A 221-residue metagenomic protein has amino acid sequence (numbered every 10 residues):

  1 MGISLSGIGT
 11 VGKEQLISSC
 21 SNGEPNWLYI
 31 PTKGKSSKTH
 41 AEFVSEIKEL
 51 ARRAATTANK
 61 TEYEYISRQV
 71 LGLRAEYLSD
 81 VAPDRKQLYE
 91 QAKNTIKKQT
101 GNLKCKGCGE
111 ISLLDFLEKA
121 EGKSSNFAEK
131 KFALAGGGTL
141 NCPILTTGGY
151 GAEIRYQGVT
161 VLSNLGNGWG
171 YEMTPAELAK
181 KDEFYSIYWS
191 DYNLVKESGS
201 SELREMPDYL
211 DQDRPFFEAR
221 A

Functional and structural regions predicted by a protein language model:
M1-A221: Type III/flagellar secretion export determinants
